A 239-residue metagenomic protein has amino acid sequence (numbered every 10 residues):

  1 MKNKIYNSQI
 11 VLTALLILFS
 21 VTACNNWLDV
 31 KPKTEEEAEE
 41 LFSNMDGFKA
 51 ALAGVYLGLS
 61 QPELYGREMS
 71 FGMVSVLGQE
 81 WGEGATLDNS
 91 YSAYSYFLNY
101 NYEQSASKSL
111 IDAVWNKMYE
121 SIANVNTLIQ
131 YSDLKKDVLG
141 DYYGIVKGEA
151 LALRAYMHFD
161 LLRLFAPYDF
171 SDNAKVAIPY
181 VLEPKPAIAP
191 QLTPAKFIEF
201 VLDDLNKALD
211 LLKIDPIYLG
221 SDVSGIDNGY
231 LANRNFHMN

Functional and structural regions predicted by a protein language model:
M1-T34: Bacterial Sec-dependent N-terminal signal peptides
C24-S75: Membrane-proximal, proline-rich intrinsically disordered regions
K33, V76, E80-K108, W115 (+2 more regions): A structural signal for short, hydrophobic/glycine-enriched beta-strand patches
L52, Y56-L64, A195-K196, D227-N239: Extended ligand-binding clefts on enzyme/binding-domain cores
S90-F165, A187-K196, K207-K213: Conserved, well-structured interaction surfaces
D133-Y142, D210-N239: Acidic interhelical loop/turn segments
Y168-V181: Short, flexible, mixed-charge acidic loops at enzyme active sites
